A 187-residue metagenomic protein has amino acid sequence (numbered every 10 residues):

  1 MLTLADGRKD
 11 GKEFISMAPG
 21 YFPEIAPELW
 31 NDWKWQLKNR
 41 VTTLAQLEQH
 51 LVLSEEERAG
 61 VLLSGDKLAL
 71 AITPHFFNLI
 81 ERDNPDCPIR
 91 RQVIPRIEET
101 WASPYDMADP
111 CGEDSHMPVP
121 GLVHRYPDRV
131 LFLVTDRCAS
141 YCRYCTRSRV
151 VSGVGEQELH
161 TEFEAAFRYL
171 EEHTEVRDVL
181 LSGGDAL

Functional and structural regions predicted by a protein language model:
M1-H124: Flexible, acidic/Gly-rich N-terminal and inter-domain linker regions that tether and position cofactor-handling modules
I94, D106-L133, R143-L187: Conserved Radical SAM active-site core
R137-Y141: Short pre-active-site segment immediately N-terminal to redox-active cysteine/selenocysteine motifs in thiol-based
